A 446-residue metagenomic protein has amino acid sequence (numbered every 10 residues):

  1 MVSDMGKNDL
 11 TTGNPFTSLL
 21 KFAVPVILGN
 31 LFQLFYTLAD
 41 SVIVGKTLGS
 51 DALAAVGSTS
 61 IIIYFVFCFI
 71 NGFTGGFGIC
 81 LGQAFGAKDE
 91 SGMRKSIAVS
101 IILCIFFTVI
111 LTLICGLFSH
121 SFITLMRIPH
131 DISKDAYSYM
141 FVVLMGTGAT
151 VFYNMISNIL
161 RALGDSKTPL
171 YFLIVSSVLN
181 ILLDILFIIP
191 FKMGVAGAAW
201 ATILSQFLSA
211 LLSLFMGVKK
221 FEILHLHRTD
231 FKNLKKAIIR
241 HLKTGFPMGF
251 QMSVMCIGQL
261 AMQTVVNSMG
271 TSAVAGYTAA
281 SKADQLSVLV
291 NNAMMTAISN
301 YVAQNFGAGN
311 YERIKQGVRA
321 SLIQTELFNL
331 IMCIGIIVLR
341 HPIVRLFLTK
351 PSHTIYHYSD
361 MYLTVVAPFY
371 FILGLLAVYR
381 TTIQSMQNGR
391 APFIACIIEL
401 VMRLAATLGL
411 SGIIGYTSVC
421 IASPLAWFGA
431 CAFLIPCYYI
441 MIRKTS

Functional and structural regions predicted by a protein language model:
M1-A23, L81-G148, P190-F246, V302-F369 (+1 more regions): Short alpha-helical transmembrane segments in multi-pass integral membrane proteins
L10-L48, Y64-G76, C80, I105-T112 (+5 more regions): N-terminal transmembrane alpha-helices
K21-D40, V142, Y153, S176 (+4 more regions): Transmembrane helical elements of multi-pass membrane transporters/channels
F35-A54, I123-H130, L186-M193, S253-L286 (+3 more regions): Helix-terminus/linker motif at the lipid-water interface of multi-pass membrane proteins
V44-Y64, H130-D135, V195-A196, A237-T244 (+5 more regions): Interfacial/gating helices of multi-pass transporter permease domains
L53-L113, T150-P169, G276-I334, V338-R340 (+2 more regions): Small-residue-rich hydrophobic transmembrane alpha-helices
F65-C68, N180-D184, S209-L214, L286-L289 (+3 more regions): Hydrophobic transmembrane alpha-helices of multi-pass small-molecule transporters
T74, V143-R161, P169-S177, A198-L211 (+4 more regions): Short runs within selected transmembrane alpha-helices of multi-pass transporters and secretion channels
